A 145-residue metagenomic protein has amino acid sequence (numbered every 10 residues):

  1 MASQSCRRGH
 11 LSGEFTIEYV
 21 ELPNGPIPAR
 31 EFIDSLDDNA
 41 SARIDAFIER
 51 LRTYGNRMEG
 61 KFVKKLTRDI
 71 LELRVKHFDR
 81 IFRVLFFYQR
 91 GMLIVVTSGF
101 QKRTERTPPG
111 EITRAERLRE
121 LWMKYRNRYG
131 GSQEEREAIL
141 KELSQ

Functional and structural regions predicted by a protein language model:
M1-I81, R90-I94, Q101-Q145: Basic, Lys/Arg-enriched alpha-helical interface segments
